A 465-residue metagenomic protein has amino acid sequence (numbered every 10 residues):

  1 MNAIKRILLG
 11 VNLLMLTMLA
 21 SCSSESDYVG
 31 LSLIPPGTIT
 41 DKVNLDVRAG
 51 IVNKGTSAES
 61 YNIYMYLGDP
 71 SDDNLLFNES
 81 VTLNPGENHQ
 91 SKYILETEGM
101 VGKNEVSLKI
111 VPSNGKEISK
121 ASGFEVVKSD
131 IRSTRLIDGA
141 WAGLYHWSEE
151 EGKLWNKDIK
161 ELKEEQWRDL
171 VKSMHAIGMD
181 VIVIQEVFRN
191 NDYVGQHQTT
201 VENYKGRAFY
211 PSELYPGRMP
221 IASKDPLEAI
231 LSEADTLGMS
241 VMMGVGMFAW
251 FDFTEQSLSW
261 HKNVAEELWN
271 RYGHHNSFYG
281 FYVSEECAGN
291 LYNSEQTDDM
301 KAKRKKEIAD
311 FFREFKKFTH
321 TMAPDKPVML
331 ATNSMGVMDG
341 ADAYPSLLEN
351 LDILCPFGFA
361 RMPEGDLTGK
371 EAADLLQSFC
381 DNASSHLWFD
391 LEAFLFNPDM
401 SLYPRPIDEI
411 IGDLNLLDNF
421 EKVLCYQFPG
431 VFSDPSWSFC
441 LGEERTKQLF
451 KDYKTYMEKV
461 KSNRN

Functional and structural regions predicted by a protein language model:
C22-D41, G50, A331-T332: Short, compositionally biased P/S/T/A/G/V-rich stretches that sit at domain boundaries
E125-I159: An acidic-aromatic substrate-binding cleft motif
A140, I159-D192, E349-L354, L417-V423: Catalytic domains of carbohydrate-active enzymes, especially glycoside hydrolases
K163, L170-S173, I221-L237, T254-G280 (+2 more regions): An active-site-proximal structural segment forming one wall of the substrate-binding cleft that immediately precedes
I177-P220: Aromatic-lined carbohydrate-binding/catalytic grooves of carbohydrate-active enzymes
I182, Y279, G358-D366, N382-N465: Substrate-binding cleft of secreted/luminal carbohydrate-active enzymes
M239-L258, G280-E286, F311-A341, P356 (+2 more regions): Aromatic-lined carbohydrate-recognition surfaces of secreted/lumenal glycan-active proteins
G246-D252, V264-A302, L424: Active-site groove signature of glycoside hydrolases
